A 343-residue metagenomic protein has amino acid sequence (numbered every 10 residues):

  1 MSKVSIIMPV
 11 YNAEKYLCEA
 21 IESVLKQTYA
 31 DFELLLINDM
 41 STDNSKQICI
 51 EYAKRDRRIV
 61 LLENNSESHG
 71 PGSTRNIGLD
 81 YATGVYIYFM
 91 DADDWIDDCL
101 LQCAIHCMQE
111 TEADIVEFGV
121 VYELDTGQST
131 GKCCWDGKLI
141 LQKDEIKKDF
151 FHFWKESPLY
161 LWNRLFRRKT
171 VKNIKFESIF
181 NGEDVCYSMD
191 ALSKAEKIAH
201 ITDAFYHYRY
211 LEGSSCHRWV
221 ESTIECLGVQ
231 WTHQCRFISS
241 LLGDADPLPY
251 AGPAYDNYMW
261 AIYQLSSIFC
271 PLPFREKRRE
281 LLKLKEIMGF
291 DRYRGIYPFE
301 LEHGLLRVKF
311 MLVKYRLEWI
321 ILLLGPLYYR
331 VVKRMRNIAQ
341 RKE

Functional and structural regions predicted by a protein language model:
S2-S5, S23, E33, C186: Cell-envelope/extracellular polymer assembly enzymes that use nucleotide-activated donors
N12-K26: Short, well-formed alpha-helical segments that are part of the catalytic scaffolds of diverse glycosyltransferases
A30, N38-Q47, S66-S68: A conserved acidic beta->alpha catalytic loop
N64-A82: Glycine-rich, basic loop-to-helix element that forms the pyrophosphate-binding segment of sugar-nucleotide handling
I87: Short aromatic/hydrophobic "clamp" motif used to bind/position activated sugar donors
A92-H200, Y206-I224, G243: Donor-binding/catalytic cores of nucleotide-activated saccharide and glycerol-phosphate transferases/polymerases
F205-L211, H217-A245, W260-Y293: Catalytic core of nucleotide-sugar-dependent glycosyltransferases
F269-E343: Membrane-interface aromatic/basic loop that binds lipid-linked glycans or pyrophosphate carriers, typified by
